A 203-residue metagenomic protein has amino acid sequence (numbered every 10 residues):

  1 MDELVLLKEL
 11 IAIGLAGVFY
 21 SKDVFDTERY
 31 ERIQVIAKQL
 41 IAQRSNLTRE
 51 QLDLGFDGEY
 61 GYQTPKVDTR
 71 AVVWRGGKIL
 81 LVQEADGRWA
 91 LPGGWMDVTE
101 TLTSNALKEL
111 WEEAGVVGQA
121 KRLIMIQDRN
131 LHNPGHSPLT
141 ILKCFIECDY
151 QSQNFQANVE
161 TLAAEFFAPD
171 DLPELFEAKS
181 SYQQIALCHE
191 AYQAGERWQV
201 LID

Functional and structural regions predicted by a protein language model:
M1-Y30, I36, V159-D203: Nudix hydrolase/Nudix homology domain
V24-T27, E31-R70: Acidic, metal-coordinating catalytic segment for phosphate/diphosphate chemistry, firing primarily on the Nudix
L47-Q51, L102, A194-G195: Juxtamembrane/interface motifs at transmembrane-helix termini
D53-A90, G118, R122: N-terminal strand-loop-strand
W74-E112: Conserved Nudix-box catalytic region and its N-terminal flanking loop in Nudix hydrolases and closely related
M96-A120, D128-Q184, E196, V200-I202: Unchanged
